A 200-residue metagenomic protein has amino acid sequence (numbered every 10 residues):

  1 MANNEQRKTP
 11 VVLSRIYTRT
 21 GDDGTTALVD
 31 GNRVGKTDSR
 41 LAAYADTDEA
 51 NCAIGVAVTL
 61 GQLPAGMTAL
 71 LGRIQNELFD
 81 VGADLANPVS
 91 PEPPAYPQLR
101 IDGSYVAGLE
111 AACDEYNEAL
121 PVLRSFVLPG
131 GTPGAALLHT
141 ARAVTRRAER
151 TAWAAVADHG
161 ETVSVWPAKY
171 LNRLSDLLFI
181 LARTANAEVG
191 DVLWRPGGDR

Functional and structural regions predicted by a protein language model:
M1-R200: Phosphate/pyrophosphate-binding loop motifs in nucleotide- or prenyl diphosphate-using proteins
